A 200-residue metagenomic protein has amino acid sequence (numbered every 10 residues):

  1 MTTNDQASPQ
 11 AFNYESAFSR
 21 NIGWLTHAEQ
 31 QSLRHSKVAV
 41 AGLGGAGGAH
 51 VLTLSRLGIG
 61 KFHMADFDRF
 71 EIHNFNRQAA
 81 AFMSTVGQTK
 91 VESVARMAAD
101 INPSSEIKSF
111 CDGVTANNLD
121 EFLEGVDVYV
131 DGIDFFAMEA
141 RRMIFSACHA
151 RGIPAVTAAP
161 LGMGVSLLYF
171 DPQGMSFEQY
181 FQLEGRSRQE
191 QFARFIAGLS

Functional and structural regions predicted by a protein language model:
M1-S200: Adenine nucleotide-associated cytosolic modules
